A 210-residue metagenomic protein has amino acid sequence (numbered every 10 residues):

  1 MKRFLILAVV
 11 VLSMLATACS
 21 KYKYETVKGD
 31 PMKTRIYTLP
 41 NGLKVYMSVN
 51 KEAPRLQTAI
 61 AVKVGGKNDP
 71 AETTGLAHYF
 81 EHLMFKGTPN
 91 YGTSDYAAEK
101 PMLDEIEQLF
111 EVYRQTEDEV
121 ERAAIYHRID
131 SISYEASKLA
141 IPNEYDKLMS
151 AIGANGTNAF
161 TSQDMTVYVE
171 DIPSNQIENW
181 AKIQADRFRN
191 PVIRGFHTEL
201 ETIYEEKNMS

Functional and structural regions predicted by a protein language model:
M1-F4: Positively charged n-region of N-terminal signal peptides that target proteins for export
L7-L15: Bacterial N-terminal signal peptides
C19-A140, V167-R194: His/Glu-rich zincin catalytic helix
T38, V49, I152-S162: Catalytic zinc-binding patch centered on the HExxH motif and its immediate surroundings that defines zinc-dependent
S137-M149, G153: Alpha-helix-centered segments that form part of catalytic cores
F160-D164, G195-E201: Short coil/turn segments at secondary-structure boundaries
T202-S210: Short acidic/His-enriched helical or mixed secondary-structure segments at domain edges of catalytic enzymes and some
